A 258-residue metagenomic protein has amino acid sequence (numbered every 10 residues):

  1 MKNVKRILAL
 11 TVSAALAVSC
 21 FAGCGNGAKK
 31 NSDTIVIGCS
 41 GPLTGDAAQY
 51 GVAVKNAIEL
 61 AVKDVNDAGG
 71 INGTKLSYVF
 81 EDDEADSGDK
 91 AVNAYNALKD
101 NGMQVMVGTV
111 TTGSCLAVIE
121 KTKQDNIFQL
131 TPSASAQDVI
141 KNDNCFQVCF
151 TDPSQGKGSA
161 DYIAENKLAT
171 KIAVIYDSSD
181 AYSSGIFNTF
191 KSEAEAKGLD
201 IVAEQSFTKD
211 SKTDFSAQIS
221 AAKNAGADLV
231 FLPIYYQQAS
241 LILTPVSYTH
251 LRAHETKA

Functional and structural regions predicted by a protein language model:
M1-V36, D67, D100, Q124: Short, low-complexity disordered leader/linker segments with a strong preference for bacterial N-terminal type II
G27-C39, G70-K75, A164-T170: Immediate post-signal peptide segment of exported/extracytoplasmic ligand-binding proteins
A28-K29, Y50-V54, A68-V139, V148 (+3 more regions): Beta-alpha junction/loop-to-helix N-cap segments that form part of ligand/metal-binding clefts
G38-A57, E81-D89, T111, I175-S184: Extracytoplasmic "Venus flytrap"
Q49-N72, N188-E193: Short, polar/charged alpha-helical segment
T112-K123, D214-S220, A225-Y248: Hydrophobic alpha-helical
C145-S206, L229: An alpha-beta-alpha
T249-A258: Conserved small/polar residues in nucleotide/adenosyl-binding loops
